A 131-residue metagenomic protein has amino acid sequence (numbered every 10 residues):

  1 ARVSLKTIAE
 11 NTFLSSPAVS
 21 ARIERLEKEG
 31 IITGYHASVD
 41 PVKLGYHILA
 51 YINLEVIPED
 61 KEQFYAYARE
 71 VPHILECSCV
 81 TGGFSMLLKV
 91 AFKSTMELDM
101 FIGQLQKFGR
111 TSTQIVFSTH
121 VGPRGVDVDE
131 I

Functional and structural regions predicted by a protein language model:
A1-I131: A compositional/biophysical signature of low hydrophobicity enriched in polar/charged and small residues
